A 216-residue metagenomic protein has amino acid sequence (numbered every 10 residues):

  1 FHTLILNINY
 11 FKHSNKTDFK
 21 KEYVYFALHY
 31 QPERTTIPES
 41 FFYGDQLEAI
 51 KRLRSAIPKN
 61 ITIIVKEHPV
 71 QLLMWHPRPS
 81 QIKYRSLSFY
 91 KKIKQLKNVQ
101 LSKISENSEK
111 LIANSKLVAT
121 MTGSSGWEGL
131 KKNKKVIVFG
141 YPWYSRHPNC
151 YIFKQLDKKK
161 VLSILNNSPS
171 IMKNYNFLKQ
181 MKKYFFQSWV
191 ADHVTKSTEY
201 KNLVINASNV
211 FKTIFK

Functional and structural regions predicted by a protein language model:
F1-S86: Conserved catalytic-core segment of nucleotide-activated headgroup transferases in glycan assembly
K21, N60, K97, N114-S115 (+1 more regions): Short, well-ordered alpha-helix to beta-strand connector turns
H29-E33, P69-L72, S124-G126, W143-Y144 (+1 more regions): Short, solvent-exposed loop/turn segments at secondary-structure junctions
I61, N98-Q100, C150: Short, conserved active-site loop motifs that form the nucleotide-linked donor/cofactor pocket
S80-K103: Nucleotide-activated donor-binding/catalytic signature segment of Leloir-type glycosyltransferases, i.e., the conserved
I104-C150: A donor-sugar binding/catalytic signature common to diverse glycosyltransferases and related nucleotide-sugar
P148-K216: Leloir-type glycosyltransferase catalytic cores
